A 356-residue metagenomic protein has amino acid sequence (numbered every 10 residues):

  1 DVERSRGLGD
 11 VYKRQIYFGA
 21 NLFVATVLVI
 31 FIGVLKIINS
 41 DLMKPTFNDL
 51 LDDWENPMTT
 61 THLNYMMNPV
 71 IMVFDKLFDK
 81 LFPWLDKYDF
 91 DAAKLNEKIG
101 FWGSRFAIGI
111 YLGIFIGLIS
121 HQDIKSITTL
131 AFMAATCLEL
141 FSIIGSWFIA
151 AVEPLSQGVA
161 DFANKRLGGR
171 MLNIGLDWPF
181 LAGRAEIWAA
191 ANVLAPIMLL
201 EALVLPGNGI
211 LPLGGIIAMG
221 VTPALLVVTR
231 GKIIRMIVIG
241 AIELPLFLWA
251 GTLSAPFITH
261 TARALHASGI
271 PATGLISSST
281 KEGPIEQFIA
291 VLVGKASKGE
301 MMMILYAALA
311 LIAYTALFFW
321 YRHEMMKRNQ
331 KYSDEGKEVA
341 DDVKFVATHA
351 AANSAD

Functional and structural regions predicted by a protein language model:
D1-Q15: Single conserved hydrophobic/aromatic residue that forms the stacking wall/gate of nucleotide- or nucleobase-binding
D10, V27-I37, G109-S120, A131-F141 (+4 more regions): Hydrophobic core segments of alpha-helical transmembrane domains in multi-pass membrane transport and ion-translocation
K36-K94, G269-S277: Long hydrophobic alpha-helical segments that form multi-pass transmembrane helix bundles in integral membrane proteins
F47-T60, F162-G169, P212-D356: Transmembrane alpha-helical segments and their short flanking loops that form helix-hairpins/helix-helix interfaces
M66-G169: Membrane-embedded hairpin module used as a gating/binding unit in multi-pass transport and secretion proteins
D89-E97, R170-L181, A195-G207: Short juxtamembrane and helix-loop transition motifs at transmembrane-helix boundaries in membrane proteins
G117-A151, G207-F247: Alpha-helical transmembrane segments and their immediate juxtamembrane interface regions
Q157-A190, L194: Accessory "access/gating" subregions that flank catalytic or transport cores
